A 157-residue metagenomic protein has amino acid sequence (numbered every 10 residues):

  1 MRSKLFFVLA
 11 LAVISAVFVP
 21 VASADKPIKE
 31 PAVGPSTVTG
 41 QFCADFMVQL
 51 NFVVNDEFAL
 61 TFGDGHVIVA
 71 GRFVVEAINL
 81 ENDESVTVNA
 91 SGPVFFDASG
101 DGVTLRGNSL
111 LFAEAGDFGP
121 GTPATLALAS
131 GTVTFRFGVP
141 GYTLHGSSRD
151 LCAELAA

Functional and structural regions predicted by a protein language model:
M1-F7: Bacterial N-terminal signal peptides that target proteins for export
V8-V17: Bacterial N-terminal signal peptides
V19-V21: N-terminal signal peptide c-region/cleavage motif recognized by signal peptidases
A24-A157: Beta-strand-enriched cores of mature, soluble protein domains
